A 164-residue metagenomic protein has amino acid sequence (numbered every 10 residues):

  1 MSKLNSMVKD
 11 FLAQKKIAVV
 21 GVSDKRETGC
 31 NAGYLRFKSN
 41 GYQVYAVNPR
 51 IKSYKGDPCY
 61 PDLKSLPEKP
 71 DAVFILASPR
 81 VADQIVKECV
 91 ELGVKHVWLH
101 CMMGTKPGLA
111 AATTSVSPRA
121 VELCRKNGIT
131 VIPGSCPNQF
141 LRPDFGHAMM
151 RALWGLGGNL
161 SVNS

Functional and structural regions predicted by a protein language model:
M1-A13: Short N-terminal or domain-adjacent regulatory/targeting segments
S2-L4, Y54-V86: Glycine-rich, highly charged phosphate/nucleotide-binding loops
A18-V20: Conserved beta-strand elements of the Class I
S23-T28, Y34-K55: NAD(P)-binding Rossmann-fold cofactor-contacting core
G41-Y42, L92-H96, N127-I129: A short helix->loop->beta-strand "cap" motif at the edges of active sites that frequently abuts
D71-T114: Mid-chain, well-packed structural core segment of small domains
M102-N138: Rossmann-fold NAD(P)-binding glycine/threonine-rich loop
M150-S164: Conserved anion/nucleotide-ligand pocket segment
